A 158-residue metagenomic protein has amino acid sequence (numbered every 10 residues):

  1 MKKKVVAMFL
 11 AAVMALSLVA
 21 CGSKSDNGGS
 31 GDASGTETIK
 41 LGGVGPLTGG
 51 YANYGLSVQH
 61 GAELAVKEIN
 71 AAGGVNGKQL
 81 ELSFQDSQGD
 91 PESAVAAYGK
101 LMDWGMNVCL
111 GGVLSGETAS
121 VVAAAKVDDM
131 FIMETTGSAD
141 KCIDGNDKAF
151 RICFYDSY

Functional and structural regions predicted by a protein language model:
M1-K40, A71, D103: Short, low-complexity disordered leader/linker segments with a strong preference for bacterial N-terminal type II
S30, S34-T36, Q59-L82: Signal peptide-proximal N-terminal region of secreted/periplasmic/extracellular or secretory-lumen proteins
G35, I39-E63, Q85-P91, V113-L114: Extracytoplasmic "Venus flytrap"
I39, K78-L80, M130, D147: A structural micro-motif
E63, K67-G74, G99-N107, A123-M130: Sec-exported extracytoplasmic/periplasmic mature domains
Q79-D103, Y158: Structural motif
E92, M106-Y158: Extracytoplasmic ligand/sensor domains, especially the bilobed periplasmic-binding protein
